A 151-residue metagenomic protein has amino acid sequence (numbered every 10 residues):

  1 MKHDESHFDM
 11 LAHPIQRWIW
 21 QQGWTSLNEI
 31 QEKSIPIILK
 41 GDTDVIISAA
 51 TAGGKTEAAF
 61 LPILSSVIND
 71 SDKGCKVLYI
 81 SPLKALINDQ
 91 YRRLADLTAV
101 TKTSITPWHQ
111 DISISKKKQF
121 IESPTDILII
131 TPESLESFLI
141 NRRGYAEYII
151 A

Functional and structural regions predicted by a protein language model:
M1-L27: ATP-dependent helicase/translocase motor core
R17-A151: Conserved P-loop/Walker A NTP-binding site and adjacent catalytic elements of P-loop NTPases
